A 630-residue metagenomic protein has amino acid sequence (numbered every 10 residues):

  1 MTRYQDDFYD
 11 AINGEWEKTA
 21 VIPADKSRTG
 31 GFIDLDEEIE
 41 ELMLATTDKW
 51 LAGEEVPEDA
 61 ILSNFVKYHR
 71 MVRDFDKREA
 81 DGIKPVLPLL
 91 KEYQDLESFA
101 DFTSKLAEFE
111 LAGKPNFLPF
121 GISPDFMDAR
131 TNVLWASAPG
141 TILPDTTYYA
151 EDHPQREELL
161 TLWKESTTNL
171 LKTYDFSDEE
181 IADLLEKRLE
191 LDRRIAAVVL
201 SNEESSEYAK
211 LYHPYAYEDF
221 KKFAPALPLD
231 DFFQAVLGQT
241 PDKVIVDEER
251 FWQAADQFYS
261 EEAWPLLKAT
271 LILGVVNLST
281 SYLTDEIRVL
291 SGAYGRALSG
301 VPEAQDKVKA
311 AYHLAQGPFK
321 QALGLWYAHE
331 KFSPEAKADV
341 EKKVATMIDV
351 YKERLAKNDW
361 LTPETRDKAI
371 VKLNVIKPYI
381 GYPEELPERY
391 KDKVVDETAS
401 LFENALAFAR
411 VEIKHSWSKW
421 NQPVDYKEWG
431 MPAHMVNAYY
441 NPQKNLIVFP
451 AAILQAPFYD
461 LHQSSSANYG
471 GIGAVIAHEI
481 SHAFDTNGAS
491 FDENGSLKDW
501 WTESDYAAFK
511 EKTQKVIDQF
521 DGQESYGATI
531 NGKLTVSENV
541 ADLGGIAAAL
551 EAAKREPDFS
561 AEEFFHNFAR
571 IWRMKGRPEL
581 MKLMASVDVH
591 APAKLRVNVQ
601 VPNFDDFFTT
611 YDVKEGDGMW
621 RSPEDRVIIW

Functional and structural regions predicted by a protein language model:
M1-K18, H153-K172, V536, L543-A549: Hydrophobic/aromatic-rich, well-ordered segments within soluble, folded domains that form packed cores
M1-Y4, F126-D128, Y440-Q443, F559: Extracellular/periplasmic catalytic domains that process cell-envelope and extracellular macromolecules
T2-D7, A11-R73, K77: Active-site-surrounding "flap" and adjacent substrate/cofactor-binding loops of secreted or lumenal enzymes, prototyped
T19-P23, G121-S123, D145-T147, V199-L200 (+3 more regions): Short, solvent-exposed loop/turn and secondary-structure capping segments
D25-T47, D178-V198, N468-A474, A561-F565: Short secondary-structure subsegments characteristic of cysteine-rich extracellular domains
K26, P57-N64, S177-K187, E203-A209 (+3 more regions): Short, glycine/acidic-rich hinge or "gate" loops at secondary-structure transitions that mediate conformational
D36, F223-A226, I245, E249 (+3 more regions): Intrinsically disordered, low-complexity linker/terminal regions across diverse proteins
D48-K342, T346: Noncatalytic, helix-rich "gating/capping" subdomain that lines the substrate-entry/channel surface of large enzyme
